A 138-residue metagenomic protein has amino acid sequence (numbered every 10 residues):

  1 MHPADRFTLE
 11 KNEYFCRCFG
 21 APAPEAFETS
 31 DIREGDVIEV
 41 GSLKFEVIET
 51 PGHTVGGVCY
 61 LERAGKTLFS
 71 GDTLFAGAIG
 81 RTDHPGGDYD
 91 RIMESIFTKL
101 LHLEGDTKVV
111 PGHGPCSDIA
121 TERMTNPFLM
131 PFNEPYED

Functional and structural regions predicted by a protein language model:
M1-L43, M124-F132: Active-site HxH/HxHxD metal-binding segment of metal-dependent hydrolases
P3-A4, L43, G52-T54, K66 (+3 more regions): Active-site metal-binding loops of divalent metal-dependent hydrolases
E25, I32-E34, T54-V55, E94-T98: A generic local structural motif
D31, G57, L61-F69, L74-D83: N-terminal/domain-start segments enriched in small and hydrophobic, helix-friendly residues, covering either
G35-E62: Core dinuclear metal-dependent hydrolase active-site scaffold
V47, S70, P111: Generic enzyme active-site microenvironment
L61, T67, A76, R91-D138: Divalent-metal (often Zn2+) His-rich catalytic cores of metallo-beta-lactamase-fold enzymes
